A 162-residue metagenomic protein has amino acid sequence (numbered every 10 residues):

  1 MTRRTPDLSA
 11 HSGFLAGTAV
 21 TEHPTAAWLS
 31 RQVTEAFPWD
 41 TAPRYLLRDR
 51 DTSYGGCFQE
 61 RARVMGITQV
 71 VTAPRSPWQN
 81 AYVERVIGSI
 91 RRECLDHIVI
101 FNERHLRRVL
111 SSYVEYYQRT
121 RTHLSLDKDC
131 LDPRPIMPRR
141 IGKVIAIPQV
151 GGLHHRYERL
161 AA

Functional and structural regions predicted by a protein language model:
M1-A162: Charged DNA-binding/catalytic regions of mobile-element recombinases
